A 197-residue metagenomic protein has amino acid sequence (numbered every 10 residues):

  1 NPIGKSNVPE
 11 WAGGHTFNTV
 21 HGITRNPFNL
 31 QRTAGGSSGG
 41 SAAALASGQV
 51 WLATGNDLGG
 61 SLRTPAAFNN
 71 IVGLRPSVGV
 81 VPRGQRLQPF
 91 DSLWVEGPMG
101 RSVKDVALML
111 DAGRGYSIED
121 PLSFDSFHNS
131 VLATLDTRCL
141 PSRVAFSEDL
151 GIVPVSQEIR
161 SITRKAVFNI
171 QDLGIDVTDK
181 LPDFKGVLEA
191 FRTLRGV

Functional and structural regions predicted by a protein language model:
N1-G113: Short glycine/serine-rich loop segments
N1-K5, R160, R195-V197: Short intrinsically disordered, low-complexity coil segments enriched in acidic
K5, S147, K180-D183: Conserved beta-strand termini and adjacent loop/short-helix elements that scaffold enzyme active sites in alpha/beta
H21-G22, A190-V197: Charged, often glycine-rich, active-site loop that binds/positions anionic groups
R75-K165: A short helix-breaking turn/cap at a secondary-structure junction
Q157-P182: Acyltransferase
F184-L188: A short acidic, often aromatic-flanked loop/helix-cap motif at beta-alpha or helix-coil junctions that lines enzyme
